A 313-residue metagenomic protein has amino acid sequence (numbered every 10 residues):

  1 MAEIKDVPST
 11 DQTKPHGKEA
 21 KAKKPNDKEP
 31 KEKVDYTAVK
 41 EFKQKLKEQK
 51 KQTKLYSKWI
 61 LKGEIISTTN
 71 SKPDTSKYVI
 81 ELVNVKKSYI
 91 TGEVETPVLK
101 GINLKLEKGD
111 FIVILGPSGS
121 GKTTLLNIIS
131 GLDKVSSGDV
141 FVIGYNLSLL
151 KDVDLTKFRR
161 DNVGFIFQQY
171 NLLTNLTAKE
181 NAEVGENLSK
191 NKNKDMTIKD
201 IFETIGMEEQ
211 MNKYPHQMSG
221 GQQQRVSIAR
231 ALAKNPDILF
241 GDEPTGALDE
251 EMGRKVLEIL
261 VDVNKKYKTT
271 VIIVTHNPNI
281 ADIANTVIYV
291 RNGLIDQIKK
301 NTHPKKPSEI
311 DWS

Functional and structural regions predicted by a protein language model:
A2-S76: Pre-NBD coupling/linker segments of ABC/ABC-like ATPases
P8, Q12-P15, P25, P30 (+6 more regions): Proline-rich intrinsically disordered, low-complexity coils
H16, Y36-K43, K47, L115 (+4 more regions): Helix-centric, low-specificity signal for extended rod-like, repetitive segments
V34, L150, K192, P304-K305: Short coil/turn linker and secondary-structure boundary residues
T75, V79-V290: ABC family nucleotide-binding domain
L294-S313: Conserved beta-strand-loop-alpha-helix hinge in the C-terminal portion of ABC ATPase nucleotide-binding domains
